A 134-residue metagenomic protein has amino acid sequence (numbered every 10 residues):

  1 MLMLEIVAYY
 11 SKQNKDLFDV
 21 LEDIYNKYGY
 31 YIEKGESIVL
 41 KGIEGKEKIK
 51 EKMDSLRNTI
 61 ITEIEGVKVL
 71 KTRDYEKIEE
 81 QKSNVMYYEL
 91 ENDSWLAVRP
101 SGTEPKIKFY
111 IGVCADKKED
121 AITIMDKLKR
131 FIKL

Functional and structural regions predicted by a protein language model:
M1-R99, K106-Y110, K117-T123, K129-L134: Phosphate-binding and adjacent anionic-ligand microenvironments
